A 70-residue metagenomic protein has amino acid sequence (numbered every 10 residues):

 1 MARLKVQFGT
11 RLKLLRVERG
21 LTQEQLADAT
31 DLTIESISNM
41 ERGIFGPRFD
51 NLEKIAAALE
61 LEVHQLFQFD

Functional and structural regions predicted by a protein language model:
M1-Q7: A detector for short, charged/polar N-terminal pre-domain segments
A2, A57, F67-D70: Short, charged recognition helix plus adjacent turn of helix-turn-helix-like nucleic-acid-binding domains
V6, V17-E18, F45-G46: Short amphipathic helical patch at the helix-1/turn junction of helix-turn-helix
T10-A29, K54: Short basic helix-loop element that most often maps to the first helix and adjoining turn of HTH DNA-binding modules
L12, L26-A27, I37-M40, L66: Conserved hydrophobic/aromatic packing and binding residues within compact polymer-binding modules
D31-P47: Recognition helix of helix-turn-helix/homeodomain-like DNA-binding domains that insert into the DNA major groove
D50-Q65: DNA major-groove recognition helix of helix-turn-helix/homeodomain DNA-binding modules
